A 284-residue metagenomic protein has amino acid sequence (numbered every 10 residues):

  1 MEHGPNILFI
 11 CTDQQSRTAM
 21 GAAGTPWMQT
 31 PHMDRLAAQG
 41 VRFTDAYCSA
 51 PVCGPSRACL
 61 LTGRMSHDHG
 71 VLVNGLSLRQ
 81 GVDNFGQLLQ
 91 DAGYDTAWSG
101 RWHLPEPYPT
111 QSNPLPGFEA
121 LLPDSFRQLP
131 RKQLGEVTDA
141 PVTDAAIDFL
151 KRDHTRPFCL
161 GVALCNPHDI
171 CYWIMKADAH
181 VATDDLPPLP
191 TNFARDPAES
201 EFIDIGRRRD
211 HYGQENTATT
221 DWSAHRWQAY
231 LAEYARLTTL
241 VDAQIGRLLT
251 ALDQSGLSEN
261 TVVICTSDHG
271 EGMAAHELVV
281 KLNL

Functional and structural regions predicted by a protein language model:
M1-V41, A50: Active-site-proximal N-terminal segment of extracellular/periplasmic enzymes that hydrolyze or transfer
E2, Q14-W27, R152-R156, L164-L284: Active-site-proximal cap/lid insertion segments
H3-I7, V41-T44, A92-T96, T155-V162 (+1 more regions): Loop/turn elements at helix/coil->beta-strand transitions in domains of secreted/extracellular proteins
C11, H32, G81, F85 (+4 more regions): Alpha-helical packing segments of well-folded alpha/beta enzyme cores
A22-G24, G40-L61, S77-L78, W98-Y108 (+3 more regions): Short, solvent-exposed turn/loop segments enriched in Gly/Ser/Thr/Pro and often Arg
L36, G86-L89, L252: Hydrophobic alpha-helical packing residues
C59-H154, C165, I170-T183, V280-L282: Catalytic-site neighborhoods of secreted/periplasmic enzymes that process anionic sulfate/phosphate groups
